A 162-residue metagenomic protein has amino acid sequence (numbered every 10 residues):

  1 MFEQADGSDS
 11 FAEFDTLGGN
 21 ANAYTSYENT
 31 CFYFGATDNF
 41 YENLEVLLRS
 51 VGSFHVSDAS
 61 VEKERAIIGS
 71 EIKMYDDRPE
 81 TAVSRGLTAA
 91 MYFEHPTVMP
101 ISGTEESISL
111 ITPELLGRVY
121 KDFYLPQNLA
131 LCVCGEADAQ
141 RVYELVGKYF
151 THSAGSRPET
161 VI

Functional and structural regions predicted by a protein language model:
M1-T37, V46: M16/MPP (pitrilysin/insulinase) zinc-metallopeptidase core fold and M16-derived inactive scaffolds
Q4, F34-I67: M16/insulysin-pitrilysin zinc metalloprotease superfamily fold
S10, F40-N43, E64, V83 (+2 more regions): Stable alpha-helical elements in mature extracytoplasmic
T16, F54-K73, D138, R157-I162: Acidic/histidine-enriched alpha-helical segments
T30-G35, V51-H55, K73, E105-E106 (+1 more regions): Second-shell loop/turn segments in exported
G69-S84: Short acidic/His-enriched helical or mixed secondary-structure segments at domain edges of catalytic enzymes and some
F93, T97, I101, L125 (+1 more regions): An aromatic/glycine/proline-enriched structural segment found at the starts of mature extracellular/organellar domains
